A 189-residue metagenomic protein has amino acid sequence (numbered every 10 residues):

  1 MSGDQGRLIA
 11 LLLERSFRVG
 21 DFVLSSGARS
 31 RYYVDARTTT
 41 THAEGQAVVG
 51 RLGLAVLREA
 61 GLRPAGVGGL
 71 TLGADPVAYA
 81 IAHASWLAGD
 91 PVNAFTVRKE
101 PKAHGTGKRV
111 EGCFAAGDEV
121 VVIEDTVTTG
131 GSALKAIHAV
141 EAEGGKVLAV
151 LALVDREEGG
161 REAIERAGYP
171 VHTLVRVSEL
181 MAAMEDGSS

Functional and structural regions predicted by a protein language model:
M1-G61: Active-site-facing substrate-recognition patch
S2-L11, H138-S189: PRPP-dependent phosphoribosyltransferase catalytic core
A60-A65, A115-G117: Short helix-loop-beta connector
L62-G73, L151: Short glycine-rich phosphate-binding loop at a beta-alpha junction
G69-G73, R98, V127-T128: Active-site nucleophile and cofactor-binding loops and adjacent substrate-binding regions of central metabolic enzymes
A78-V121, G131-L134, G187-S188: Short, glycine/charge-rich flexible loops or terminal/linker lids adjacent to PRPP-binding catalytic cores
E124-I137, G159-G160: Acidic, divalent-metal-coordinating active-site segment for phosphoryl/phosphodiester hydrolysis, typified by short
